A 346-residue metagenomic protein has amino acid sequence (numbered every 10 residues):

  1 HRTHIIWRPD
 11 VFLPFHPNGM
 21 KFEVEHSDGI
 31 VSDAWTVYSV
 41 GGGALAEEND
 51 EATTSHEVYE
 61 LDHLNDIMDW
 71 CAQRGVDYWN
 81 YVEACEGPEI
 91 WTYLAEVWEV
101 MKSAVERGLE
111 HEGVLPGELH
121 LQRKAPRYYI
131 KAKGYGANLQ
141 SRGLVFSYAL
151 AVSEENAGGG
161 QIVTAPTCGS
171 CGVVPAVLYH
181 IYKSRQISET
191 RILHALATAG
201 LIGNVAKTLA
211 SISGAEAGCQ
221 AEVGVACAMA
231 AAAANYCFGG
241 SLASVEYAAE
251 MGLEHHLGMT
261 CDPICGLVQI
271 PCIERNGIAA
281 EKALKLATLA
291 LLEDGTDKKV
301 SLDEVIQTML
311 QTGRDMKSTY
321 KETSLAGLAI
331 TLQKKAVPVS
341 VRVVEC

Functional and structural regions predicted by a protein language model:
H1-R2, P17-G19, I30-D33, G159-G160 (+2 more regions): Short coil/turn connectors at secondary-structure junctions
H1-V11, F15-P17, H194-N235, L242-A248 (+1 more regions): A structural-propensity feature for long, helix-poor, extended segments
H1-Y135, L144: C-terminal regulatory domains involved in ligand/effector binding and gene-expression control
F15, G87-M101, N138, R142-A149 (+12 more regions): Generic structural signal for well-ordered, non-membrane alpha-helical segments in soluble metabolic enzymes
G19-F22, W35-S39, V97-W98, A104-V105 (+8 more regions): Long, contiguous hydrophobic alpha-helical segments, chiefly transmembrane helices and signal peptides
A46-E48, T164, V174-V177, C219 (+3 more regions): Basic, gly/Ser/Thr/Pro-rich low-complexity segments located predominantly at protein N termini
P88, T92, E96-V205, S211-G218 (+1 more regions): Accessory "access/gating" subregions that flank catalytic or transport cores
A232-C346: Functionally critical mobile loop/hinge segments
